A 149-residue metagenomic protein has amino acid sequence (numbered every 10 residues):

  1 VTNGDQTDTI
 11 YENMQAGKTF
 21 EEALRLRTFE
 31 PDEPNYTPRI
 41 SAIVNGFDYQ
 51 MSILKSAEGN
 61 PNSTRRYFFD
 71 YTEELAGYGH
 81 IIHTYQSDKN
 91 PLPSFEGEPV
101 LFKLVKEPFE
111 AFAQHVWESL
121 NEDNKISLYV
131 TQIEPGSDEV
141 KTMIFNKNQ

Functional and structural regions predicted by a protein language model:
V1-Q149: Conserved short alpha-helical segments that host acidic/polar catalytic motifs at enzyme active sites
